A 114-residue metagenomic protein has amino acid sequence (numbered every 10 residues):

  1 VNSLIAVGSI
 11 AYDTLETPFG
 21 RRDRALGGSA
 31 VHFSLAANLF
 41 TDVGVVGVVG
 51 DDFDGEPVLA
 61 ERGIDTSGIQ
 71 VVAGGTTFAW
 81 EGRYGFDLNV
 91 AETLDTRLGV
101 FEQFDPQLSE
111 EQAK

Functional and structural regions predicted by a protein language model:
V1-I5: Extreme N-terminal starter segment of soluble prokaryotic enzymes
G8-I10: Active-site metal-binding loops of divalent metal-dependent hydrolases
Y12-R24, F40-K114: Conserved N-terminal subdomain of the carbohydrate kinase-like
G28-N38: Histidine-anchored nucleotide/phosphate-binding helix
